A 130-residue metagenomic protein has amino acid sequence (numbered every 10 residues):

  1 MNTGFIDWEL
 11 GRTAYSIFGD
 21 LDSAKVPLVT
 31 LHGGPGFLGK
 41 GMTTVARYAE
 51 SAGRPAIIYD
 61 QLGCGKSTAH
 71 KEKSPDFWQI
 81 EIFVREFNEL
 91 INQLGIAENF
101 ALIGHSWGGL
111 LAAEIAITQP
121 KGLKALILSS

Functional and structural regions predicted by a protein language model:
M1-R12: N-terminal cap/lid segment of alpha/beta-hydrolase-fold proteins
L10-E72, D76: Conserved HGGG/HGGXW glycine-rich cap/lid loop of the alpha/beta-hydrolase fold
D22, Q93-L94, P120: Alpha-helix termination/capping residues and helix-transition junctions
A24-K25, G53, A97-N99, L123: A general structural motif
T44, E86, L111: Short Gly/charged-rich anion-binding patches and loops
Q61-I103: Active-site loop/oxyanion-hole signature of alpha/beta-hydrolase fold enzymes
E98-S130: Conserved hydrolase catalytic core segment
